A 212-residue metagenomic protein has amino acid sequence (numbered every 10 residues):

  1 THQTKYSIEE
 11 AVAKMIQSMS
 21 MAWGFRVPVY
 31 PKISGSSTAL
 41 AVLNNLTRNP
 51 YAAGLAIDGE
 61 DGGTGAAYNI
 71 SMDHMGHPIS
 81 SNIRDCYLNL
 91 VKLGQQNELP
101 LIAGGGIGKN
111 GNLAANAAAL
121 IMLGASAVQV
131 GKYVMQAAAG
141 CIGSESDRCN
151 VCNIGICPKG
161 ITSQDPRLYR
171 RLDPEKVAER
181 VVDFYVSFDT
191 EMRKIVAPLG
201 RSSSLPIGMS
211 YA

Functional and structural regions predicted by a protein language model:
H2-Y169, K176: Glycine-rich phosphate/ribose-binding loops and adjacent secondary-structure elements that form binding surfaces
Y169-A212: C-terminal extensions of enzymes
